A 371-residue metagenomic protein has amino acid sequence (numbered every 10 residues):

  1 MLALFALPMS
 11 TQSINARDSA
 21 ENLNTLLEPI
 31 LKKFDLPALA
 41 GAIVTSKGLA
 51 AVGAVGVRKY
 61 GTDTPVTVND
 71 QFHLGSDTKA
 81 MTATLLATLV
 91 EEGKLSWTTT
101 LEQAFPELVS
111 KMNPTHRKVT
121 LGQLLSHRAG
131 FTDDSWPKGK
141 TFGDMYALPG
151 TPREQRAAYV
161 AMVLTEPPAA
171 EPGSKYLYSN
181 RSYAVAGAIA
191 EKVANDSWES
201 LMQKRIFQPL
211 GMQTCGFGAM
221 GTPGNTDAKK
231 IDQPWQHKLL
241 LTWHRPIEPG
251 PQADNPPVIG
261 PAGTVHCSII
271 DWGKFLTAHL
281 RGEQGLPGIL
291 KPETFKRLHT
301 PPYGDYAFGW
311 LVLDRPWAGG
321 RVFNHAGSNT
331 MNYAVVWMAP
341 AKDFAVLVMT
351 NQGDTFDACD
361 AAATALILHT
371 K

Functional and structural regions predicted by a protein language model:
M1-P8: Bacterial N-terminal signal peptides
D18-L74, K94-S96, A161-T165: Short, conserved catalytic-motif segment at the N-terminal edge
N24-L27, G41, K47-L49, Q71-L101 (+3 more regions): Active-site SXXK
A51, N324-H325, Y333-Q352: Short, well-ordered beta-strand elements
V57-K59, N113-N329: Short, surface-exposed loop or secondary-structure junction motifs that flank catalytic or metal-binding residues
S96-M112, Q208-L210: Short, glycine/proline-biased beta-turn/loop segments that scaffold the active-site neighborhood
R315-G320, M349-K371: Short, gly/Ser/Thr-rich active-site loops of penicillin-recognizing serine hydrolases
